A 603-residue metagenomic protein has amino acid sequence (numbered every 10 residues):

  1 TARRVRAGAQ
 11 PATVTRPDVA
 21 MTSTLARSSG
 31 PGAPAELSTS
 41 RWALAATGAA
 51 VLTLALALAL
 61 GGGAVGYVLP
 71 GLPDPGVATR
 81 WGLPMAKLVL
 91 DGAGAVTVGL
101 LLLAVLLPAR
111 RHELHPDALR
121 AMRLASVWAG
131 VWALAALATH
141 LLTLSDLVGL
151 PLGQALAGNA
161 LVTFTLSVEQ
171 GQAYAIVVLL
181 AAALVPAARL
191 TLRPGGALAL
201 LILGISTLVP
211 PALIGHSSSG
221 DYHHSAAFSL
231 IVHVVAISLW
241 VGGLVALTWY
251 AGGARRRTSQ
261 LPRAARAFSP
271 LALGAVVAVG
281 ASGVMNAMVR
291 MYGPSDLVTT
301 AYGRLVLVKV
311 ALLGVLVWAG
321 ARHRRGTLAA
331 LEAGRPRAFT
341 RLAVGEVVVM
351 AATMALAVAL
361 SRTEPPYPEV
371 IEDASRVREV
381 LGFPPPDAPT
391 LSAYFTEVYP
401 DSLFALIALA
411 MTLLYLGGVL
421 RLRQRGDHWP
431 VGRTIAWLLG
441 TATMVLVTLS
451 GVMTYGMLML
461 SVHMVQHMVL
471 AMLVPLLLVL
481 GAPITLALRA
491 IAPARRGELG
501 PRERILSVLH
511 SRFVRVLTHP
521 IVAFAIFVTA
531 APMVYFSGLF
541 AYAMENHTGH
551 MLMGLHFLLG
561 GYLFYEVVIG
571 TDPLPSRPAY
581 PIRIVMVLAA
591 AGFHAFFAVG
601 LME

Functional and structural regions predicted by a protein language model:
V14-Y399: Polytopic transmembrane helical bundles with strong interfacial aromatic enrichment
T47-L60, A181-V185, A355-L356, F404-G418 (+3 more regions): Hydrophobic core of alpha-helical transmembrane segments in multi-pass integral membrane proteins
A55, L134-A136, I205-L213, A281 (+3 more regions): Aromatic-anchored segments of alpha-helical transmembrane domains
W81, K87-L88, G94-A95, A136-T139 (+6 more regions): Early transmembrane hairpin module of multi-pass membrane proteins
A93-L103, A175-V185, G320, S402-L420 (+2 more regions): Hydrophobic alpha-helical transmembrane segments
L101-M122, V245-P270, M288-L297, A321-F339 (+5 more regions): Juxtamembrane membrane-water interface segments of multi-pass membrane proteins, especially cytoplasmic-side
L213-I214, S218, Y222-G252, N286 (+7 more regions): Functional transmembrane alpha-helices
V358-V380, V431, V445, V452 (+6 more regions): Membrane-embedded and interfacial regions of multi-pass energy-transducing membrane proteins
